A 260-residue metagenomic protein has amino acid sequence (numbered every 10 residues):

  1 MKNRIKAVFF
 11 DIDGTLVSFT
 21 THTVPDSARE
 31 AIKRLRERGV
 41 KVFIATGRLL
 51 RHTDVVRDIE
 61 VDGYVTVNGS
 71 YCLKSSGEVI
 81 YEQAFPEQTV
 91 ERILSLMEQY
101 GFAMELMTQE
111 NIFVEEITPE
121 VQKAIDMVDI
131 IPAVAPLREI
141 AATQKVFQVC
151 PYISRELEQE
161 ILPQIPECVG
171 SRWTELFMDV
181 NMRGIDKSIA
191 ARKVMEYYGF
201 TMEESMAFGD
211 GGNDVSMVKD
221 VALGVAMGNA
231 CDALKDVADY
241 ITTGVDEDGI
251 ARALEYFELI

Functional and structural regions predicted by a protein language model:
R4-T21: Asp-based phosphoryl-transfer active-site loop
D26-E120: Active-site phosphate-binding/coordination module
R29, K33, V215-K219, D232: Alpha-helical segments flanking ligand/cofactor-binding loops in enzyme cores
L35, N68, V149, A191 (+3 more regions): Residue-level signal for inorganic ion chemistry
I59-E60, N68, Q164-E167, D220-V221 (+1 more regions): Short, structured coil segments at secondary-structure junctions
V61-G69, A124-D126, G170-W173, V225-G228 (+1 more regions): Short hydrophobic/aromatic-enriched beta-strand-loop microsegments
L96, Y100-D220, N229: Conserved acidic, metal-coordinating active-site core of Asp-based, Mg2+-dependent phosphoryl-transfer enzymes
D220, V225-I260: Asp-based, Mg2+/Mn2+-dependent phosphohydrolase catalytic module
